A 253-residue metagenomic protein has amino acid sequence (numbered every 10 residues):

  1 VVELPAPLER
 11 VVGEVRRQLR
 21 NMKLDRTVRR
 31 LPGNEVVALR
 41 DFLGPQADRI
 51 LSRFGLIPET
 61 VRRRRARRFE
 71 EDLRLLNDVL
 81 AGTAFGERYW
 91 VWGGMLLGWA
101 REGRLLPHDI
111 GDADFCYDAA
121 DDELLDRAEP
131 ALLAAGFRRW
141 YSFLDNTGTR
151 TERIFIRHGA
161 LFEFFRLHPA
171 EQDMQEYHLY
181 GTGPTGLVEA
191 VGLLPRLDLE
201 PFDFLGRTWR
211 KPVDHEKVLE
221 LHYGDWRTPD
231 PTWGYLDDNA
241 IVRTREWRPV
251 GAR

Functional and structural regions predicted by a protein language model:
L4, L8-W92: Helical scaffold of the NTase/Pol beta-like nucleotidyltransferase catalytic core
D25, R29-L51, G55-P58, C116 (+2 more regions): Membrane-interface amphipathic segments in extracytoplasmic regions
T60-T83, E129-P212, K217-L221, D230-A252: Conserved catalytic core of two-metal-ion nucleotidyltransferases
N77-A113: Active-site nucleotide-donor binding segment shared across nucleotidyl transfer reactions
R88-W90, W140, T228: A local structural micro-motif
V91-G93, Y117-A119, R166: A cross-domain feature marking catalytic cores of carbohydrate-active enzymes and several ubiquitous metabolic/repair
G103-D126, G206: Catalytic metal-binding acidic patch
